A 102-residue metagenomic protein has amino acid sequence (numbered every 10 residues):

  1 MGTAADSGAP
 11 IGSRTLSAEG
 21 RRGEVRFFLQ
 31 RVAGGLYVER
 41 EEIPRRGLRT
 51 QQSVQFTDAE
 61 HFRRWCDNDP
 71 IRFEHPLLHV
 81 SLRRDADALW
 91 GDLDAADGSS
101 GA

Functional and structural regions predicted by a protein language model:
M1-G8, R45-A102: Mixed-charge, Lys/Arg-enriched low-complexity segments
G12-E42: Amphipathic, interaction-prone secondary-structure segments
